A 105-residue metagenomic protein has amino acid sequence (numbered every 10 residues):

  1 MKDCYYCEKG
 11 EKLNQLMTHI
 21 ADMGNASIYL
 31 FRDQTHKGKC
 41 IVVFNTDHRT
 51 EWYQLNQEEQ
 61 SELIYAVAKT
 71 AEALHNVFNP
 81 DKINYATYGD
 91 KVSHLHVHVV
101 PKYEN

Functional and structural regions predicted by a protein language model:
M1-N105: HIT superfamily nucleotide-processing domains
